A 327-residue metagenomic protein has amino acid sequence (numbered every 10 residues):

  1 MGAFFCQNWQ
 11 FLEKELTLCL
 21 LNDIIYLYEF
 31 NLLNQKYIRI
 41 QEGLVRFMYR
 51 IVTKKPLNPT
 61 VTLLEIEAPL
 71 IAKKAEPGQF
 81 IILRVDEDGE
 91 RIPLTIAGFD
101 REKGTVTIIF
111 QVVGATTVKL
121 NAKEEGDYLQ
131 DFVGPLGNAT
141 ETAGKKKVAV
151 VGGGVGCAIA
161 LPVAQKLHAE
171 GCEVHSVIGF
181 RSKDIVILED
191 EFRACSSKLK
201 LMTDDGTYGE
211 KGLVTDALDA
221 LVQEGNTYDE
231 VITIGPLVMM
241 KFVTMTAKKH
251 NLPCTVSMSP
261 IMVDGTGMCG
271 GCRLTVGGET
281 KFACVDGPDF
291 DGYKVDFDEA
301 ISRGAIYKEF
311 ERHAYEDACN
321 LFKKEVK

Functional and structural regions predicted by a protein language model:
T17-L20, I24-E29, L33-I40: Short, positively charged and aromatic/hydrophobic N-terminal segments
L44-D127: Ferredoxin-reductase
L83, D131-F132, L274: A generic structural signal for residues embedded in beta-strands
D86, G134-P135, G277: Short, surface-exposed secondary-structure boundary micro-motifs
A115-I261: FNR/FR-type flavoprotein reductase catalytic core
P260-D289, N320-L321: Local cysteine-cluster metal-coordination motifs and their immediate loop/turn environment, predominantly Fe-S cluster
F282-D286, F290-K327: Short Fe-S-cluster ligation motifs
